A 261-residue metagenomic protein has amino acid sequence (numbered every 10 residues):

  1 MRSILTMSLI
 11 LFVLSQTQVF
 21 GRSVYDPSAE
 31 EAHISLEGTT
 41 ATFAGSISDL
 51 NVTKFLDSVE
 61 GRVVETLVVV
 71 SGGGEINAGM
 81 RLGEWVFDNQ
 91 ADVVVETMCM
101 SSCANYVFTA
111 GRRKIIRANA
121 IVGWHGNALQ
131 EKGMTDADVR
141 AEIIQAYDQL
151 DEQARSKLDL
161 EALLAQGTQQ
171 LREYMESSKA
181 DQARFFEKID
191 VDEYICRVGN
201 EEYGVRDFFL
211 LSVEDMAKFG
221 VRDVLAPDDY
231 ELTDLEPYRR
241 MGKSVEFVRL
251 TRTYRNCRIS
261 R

Functional and structural regions predicted by a protein language model:
M1-I4: Positively charged n-region of N-terminal signal peptides that target proteins for export
T6-Q16: Bacterial N-terminal signal peptides
V19-V95, I115-R117, Q130-R261: N-terminal organellar transit peptides
G72-A78, M100-A104, G123-L129: Acidic helix-start/capping segments at beta-turn-to-alpha-helix junctions
S101, V122-G123, E201, E231: Residue-level detector of alpha-helical recognition elements and their boundaries
A104-R113: Amphipathic, non-transmembrane alpha-helical segments in extracytoplasmic/periplasmic proteins
A110-G111, A120-V122: Small-residue (G/S/T/A) turn/hinge positions that recur once per unit in extracellular repeat modules
